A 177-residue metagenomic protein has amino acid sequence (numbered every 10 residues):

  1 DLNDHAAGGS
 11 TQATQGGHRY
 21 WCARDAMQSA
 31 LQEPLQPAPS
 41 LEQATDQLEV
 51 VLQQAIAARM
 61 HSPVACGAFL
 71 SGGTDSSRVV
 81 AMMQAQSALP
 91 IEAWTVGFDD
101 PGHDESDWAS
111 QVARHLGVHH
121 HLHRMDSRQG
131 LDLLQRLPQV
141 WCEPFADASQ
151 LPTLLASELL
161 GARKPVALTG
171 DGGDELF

Functional and structural regions predicted by a protein language model:
D1-P39: N-terminal segments that mediate ammonia production and transfer in glutamine-dependent amidotransferase systems
A26-F177: ATP-dependent adenylate-handling active sites, centered on carboxylate activation for C-N bond formation
